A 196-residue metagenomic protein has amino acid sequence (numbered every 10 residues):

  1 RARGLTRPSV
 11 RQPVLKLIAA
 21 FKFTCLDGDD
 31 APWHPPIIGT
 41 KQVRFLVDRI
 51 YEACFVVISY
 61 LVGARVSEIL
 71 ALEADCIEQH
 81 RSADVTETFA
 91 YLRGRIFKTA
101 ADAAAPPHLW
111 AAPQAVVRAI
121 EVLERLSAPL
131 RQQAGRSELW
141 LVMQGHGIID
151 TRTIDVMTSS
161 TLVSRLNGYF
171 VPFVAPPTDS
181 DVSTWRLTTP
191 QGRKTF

Functional and structural regions predicted by a protein language model:
R1-R186, P190: Extended, charge-enriched helical/coil interaction regions that scaffold DNA-processing and chromosome-maintenance
R193-T195: Hydrophobic multi-pass inner-membrane translocation pores used for secretion and envelope-lipid/glycan export
